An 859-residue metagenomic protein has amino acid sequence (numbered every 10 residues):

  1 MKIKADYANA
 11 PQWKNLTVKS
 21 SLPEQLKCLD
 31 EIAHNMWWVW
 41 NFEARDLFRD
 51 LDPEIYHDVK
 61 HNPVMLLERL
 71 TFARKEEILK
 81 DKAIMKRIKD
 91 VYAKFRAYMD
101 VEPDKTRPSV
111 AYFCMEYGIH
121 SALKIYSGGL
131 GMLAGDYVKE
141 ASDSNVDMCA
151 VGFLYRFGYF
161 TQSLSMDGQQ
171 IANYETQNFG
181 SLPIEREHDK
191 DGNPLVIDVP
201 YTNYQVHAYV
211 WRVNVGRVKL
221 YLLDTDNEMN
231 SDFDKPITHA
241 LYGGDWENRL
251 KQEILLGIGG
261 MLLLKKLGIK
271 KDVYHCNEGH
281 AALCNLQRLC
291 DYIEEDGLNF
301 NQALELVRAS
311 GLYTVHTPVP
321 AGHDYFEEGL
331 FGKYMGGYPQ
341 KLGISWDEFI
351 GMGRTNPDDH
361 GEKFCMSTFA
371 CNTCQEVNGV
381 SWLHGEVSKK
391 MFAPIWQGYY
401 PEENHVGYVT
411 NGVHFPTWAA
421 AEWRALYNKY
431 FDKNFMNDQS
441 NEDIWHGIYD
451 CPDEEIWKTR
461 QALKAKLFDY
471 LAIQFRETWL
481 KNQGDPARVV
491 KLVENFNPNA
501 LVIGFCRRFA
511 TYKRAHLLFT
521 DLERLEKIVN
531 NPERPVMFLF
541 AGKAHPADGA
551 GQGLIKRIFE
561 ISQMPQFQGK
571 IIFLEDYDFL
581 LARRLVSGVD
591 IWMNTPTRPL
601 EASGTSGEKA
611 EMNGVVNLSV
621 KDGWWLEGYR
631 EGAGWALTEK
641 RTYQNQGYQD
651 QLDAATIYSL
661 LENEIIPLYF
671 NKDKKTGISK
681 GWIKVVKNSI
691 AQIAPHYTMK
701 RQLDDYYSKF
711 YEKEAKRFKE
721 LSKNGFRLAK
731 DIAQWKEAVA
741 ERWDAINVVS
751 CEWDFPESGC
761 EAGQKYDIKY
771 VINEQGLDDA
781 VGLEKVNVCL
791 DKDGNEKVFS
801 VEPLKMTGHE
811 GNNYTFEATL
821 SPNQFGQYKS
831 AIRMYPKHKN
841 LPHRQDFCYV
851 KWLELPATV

Functional and structural regions predicted by a protein language model:
M1-V859: Catalytic cores of carbohydrate-active enzymes across secretory and cytosolic contexts
